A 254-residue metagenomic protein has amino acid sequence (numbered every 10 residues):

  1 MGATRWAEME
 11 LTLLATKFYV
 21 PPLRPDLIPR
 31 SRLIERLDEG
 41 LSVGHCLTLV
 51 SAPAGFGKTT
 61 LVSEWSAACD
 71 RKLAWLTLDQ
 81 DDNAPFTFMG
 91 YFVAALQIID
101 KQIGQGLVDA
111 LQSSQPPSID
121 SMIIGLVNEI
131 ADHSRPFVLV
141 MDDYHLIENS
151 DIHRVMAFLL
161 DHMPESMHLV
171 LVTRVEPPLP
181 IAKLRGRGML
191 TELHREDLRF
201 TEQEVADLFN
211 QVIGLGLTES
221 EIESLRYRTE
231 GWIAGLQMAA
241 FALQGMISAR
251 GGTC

Functional and structural regions predicted by a protein language model:
T4-E39, Q105-L111, E202, D207: Conserved adenine-nucleotide phosphate-binding loops and their immediately adjacent elements
L11, L33, G44, F56 (+3 more regions): Conserved phosphate-binding/catalytic loops and adjacent sensor/switch elements of nucleotide-binding enzymes, spanning
T12, T16, R32-L33, T60-E64 (+4 more regions): Alpha-helical sensor/transducer elements of the RecA-like P-loop NTPase core
L47: Walker A (P-loop) ATP-phosphate-binding motif of ABC ATPase nucleotide-binding domains
V50: Hydrophobic anchor at the beta1->P-loop junction of P-loop NTPases
P53: P-loop (Walker A) phosphate-binding loop of NTP-binding proteins
Q80-N83, A94, L146, V175-P178 (+2 more regions): Conserved nucleotide-binding/hydrolysis micro-motifs of P-loop NTPases
I247-C254: Short, intrinsically disordered, charge-balanced linker/junction segments flanking boundaries in proteins
